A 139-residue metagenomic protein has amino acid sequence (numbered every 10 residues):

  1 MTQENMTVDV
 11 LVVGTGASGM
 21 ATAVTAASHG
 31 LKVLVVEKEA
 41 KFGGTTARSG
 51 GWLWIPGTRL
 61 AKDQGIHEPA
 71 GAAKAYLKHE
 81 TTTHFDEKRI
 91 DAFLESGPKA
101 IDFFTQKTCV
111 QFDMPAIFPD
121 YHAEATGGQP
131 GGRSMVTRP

Functional and structural regions predicted by a protein language model:
E4-V8: Core beta-strand elements of the Rossmann-like FAD/NAD(P) dinucleotide-binding domain in flavoenzyme oxidoreductases
V10-V35: N-terminal Rossmann-like FAD-binding beta1-loop-alpha1 element of flavoenzymes
K38-P139: Conserved N-terminal/central alpha/beta ligand/cofactor-binding core
